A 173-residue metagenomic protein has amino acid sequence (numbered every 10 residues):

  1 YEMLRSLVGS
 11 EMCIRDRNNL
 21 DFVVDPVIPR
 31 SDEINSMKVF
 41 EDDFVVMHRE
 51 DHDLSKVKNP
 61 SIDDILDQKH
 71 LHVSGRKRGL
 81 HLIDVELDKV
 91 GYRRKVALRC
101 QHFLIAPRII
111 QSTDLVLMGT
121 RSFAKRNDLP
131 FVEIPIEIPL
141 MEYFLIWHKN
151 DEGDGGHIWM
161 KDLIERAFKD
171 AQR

Functional and structural regions predicted by a protein language model:
Y1-G9, C13-I14: Single conserved hydrophobic/aromatic residue that forms the stacking wall/gate of nucleotide- or nucleobase-binding
E11, R15-L20, D25-P26, R76-P130: Hydrophobic hinge/microswitch elements
S31-K38, D42, L104-E152: Beta-alpha-beta core module
D32-H70, G155-I158: Flexible hinge/capping segments at coil-to-helix
M47, H72-V73, R99, L117 (+1 more regions): Active-site-adjacent beta-strand anchor residues
L54-S55, Q68-V90, G153-K161, A171: Secondary-structure junction motif
R166-R173: Periplasmic-binding protein-like
